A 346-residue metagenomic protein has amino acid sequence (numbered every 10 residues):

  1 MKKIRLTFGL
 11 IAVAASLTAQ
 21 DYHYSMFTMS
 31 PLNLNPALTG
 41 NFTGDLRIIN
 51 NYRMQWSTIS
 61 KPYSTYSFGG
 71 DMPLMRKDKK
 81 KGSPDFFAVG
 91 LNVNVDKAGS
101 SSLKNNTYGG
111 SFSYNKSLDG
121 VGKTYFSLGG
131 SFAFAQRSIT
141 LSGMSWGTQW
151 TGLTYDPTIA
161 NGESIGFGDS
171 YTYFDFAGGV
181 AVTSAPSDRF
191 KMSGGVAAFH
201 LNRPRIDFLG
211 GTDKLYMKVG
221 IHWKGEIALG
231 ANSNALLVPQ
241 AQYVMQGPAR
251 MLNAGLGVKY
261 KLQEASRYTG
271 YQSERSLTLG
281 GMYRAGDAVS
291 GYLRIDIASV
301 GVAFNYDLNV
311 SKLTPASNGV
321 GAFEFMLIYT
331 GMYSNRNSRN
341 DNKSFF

Functional and structural regions predicted by a protein language model:
M1-K2, A19: Initiator methionine at the very start of the polypeptide chain
K2-L10: Sec-dependent signal peptide recognition, specifically the positively charged N-region followed immediately by
L10-I11, F190: Residue-level detector of transmembrane insertion/anchoring sites
I11-T18: Hydrophobic h-region of N-terminal signal peptides that target proteins for export in Gram-negative bacteria
Q20-F346: Subset of outer-membrane beta-barrel
